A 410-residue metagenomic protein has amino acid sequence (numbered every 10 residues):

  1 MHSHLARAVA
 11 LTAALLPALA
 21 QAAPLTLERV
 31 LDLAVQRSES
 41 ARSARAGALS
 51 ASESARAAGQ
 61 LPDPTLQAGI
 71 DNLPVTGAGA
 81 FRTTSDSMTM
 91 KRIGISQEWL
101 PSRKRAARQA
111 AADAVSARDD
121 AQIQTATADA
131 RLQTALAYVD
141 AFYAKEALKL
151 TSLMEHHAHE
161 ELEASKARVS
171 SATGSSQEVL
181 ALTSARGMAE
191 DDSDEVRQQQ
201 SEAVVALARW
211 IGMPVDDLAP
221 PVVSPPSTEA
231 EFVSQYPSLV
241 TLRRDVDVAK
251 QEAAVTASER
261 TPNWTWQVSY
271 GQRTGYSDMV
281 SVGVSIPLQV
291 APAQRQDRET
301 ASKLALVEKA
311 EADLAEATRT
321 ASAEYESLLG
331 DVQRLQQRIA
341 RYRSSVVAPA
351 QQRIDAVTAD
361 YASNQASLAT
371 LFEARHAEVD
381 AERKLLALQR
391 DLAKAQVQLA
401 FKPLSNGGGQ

Functional and structural regions predicted by a protein language model:
M1-Q21: Gram-negative bacterial Sec-dependent N-terminal signal peptides
S3, K384-Q410: Acidic, low-complexity, intrinsically disordered peripheral segments
L16, A20-I70, V75, E98-W99 (+7 more regions): Bacterial Sec-pathway N-terminal export signals of envelope proteins
L25, A126-P237, L328-L335, I339: Periplasmic alpha-helical coiled-coil/stalk elements that build and connect Gram-negative outer-membrane
D32-R42, L49-P64, I93-A110, A121-A128 (+7 more regions): A glycine-/polar-enriched beta->alpha junction
T65-P74, P262-Q272: Transmembrane beta-strand segments that form the barrel wall of outer-membrane beta-barrel proteins
G79-A80, S85, G271-M279: Solvent-exposed loop/turn segments connecting transmembrane beta-strands in outer-membrane beta-barrel proteins
L162-V179, R353-L371: Alpha-helical hairpins and coiled-coil heptad-repeat segments
